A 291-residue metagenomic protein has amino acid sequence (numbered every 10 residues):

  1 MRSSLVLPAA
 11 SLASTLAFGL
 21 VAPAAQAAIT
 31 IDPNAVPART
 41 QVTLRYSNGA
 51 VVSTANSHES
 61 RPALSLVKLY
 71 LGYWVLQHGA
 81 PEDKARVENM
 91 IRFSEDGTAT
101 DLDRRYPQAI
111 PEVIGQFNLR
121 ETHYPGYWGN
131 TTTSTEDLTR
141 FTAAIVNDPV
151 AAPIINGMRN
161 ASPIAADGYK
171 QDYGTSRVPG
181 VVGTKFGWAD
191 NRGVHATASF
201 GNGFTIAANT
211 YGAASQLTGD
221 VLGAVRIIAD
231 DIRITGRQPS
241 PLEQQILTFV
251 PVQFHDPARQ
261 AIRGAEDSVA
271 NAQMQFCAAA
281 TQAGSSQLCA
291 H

Functional and structural regions predicted by a protein language model:
M1-A27: Secretory targeting and sorting signals
A9-A10, T54-A55, P81: Short hydrophobic/aromatic segments of transmembrane alpha-helices and their interfaces
A28-V42, Y46-S53, Y106-H291: Penicillin-recognizing serine hydrolase domain
G49-A55, L69-G72, F93: Acidic/histidine-rich, surface-exposed loop or edge segments in extracytoplasmic proteins
S60-P81, M90: Active-site SXXK
V67-L71, T98, S134-D137: Catalytic-loop motifs flanking and including active-site residues across diverse enzymes
W74, D101, R140: Alpha-helical scaffold segments in soluble metabolic enzymes
G79-Y127: Conserved catalytic neighborhood of penicillin-recognizing serine enzymes
